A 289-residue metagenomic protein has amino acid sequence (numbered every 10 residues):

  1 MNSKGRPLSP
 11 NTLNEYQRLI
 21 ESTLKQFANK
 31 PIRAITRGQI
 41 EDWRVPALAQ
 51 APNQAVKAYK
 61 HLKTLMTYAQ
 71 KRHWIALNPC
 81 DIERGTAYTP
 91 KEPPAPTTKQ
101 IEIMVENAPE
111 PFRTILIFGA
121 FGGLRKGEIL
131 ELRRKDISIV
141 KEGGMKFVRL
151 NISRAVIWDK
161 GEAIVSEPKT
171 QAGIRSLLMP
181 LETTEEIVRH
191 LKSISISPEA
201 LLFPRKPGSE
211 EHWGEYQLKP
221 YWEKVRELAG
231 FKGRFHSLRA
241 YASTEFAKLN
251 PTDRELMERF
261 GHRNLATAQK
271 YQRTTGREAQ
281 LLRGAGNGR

Functional and structural regions predicted by a protein language model:
M1-W74, P90, S209-Q217, K232-S237: N-terminal core-binding DNA-recognition domain of tyrosine site-specific recombinases/integrases
P52, V105-A108, G122, L177 (+5 more regions): Short, basic (Lys/Arg/His-rich) helix/loop patches that form interaction surfaces in the mid-to-C-terminal regions
V56-A58, K71-L77, D81-L132, E142-K146 (+2 more regions): Basic, Lys/Arg- and aromatic-enriched nucleic-acid-binding interface segment
Y59, R133, A247, F260 (+1 more regions): DNA major-groove recognition helix of helix-turn-helix
G85, E131-K192: Conserved tyrosine-mediated DNA breakage-rejoining catalytic core shared by Y-recombinases
P90, F112, K146, G161 (+5 more regions): Exposed loop/turn and edge beta-strand positions of beta-sandwich/beta-sheet ligand-binding modules
V156, D253, F260-A285: Catalytic-site neighborhood detector that most strongly recognizes the C-terminal catalytic loop/helix of tyrosine
